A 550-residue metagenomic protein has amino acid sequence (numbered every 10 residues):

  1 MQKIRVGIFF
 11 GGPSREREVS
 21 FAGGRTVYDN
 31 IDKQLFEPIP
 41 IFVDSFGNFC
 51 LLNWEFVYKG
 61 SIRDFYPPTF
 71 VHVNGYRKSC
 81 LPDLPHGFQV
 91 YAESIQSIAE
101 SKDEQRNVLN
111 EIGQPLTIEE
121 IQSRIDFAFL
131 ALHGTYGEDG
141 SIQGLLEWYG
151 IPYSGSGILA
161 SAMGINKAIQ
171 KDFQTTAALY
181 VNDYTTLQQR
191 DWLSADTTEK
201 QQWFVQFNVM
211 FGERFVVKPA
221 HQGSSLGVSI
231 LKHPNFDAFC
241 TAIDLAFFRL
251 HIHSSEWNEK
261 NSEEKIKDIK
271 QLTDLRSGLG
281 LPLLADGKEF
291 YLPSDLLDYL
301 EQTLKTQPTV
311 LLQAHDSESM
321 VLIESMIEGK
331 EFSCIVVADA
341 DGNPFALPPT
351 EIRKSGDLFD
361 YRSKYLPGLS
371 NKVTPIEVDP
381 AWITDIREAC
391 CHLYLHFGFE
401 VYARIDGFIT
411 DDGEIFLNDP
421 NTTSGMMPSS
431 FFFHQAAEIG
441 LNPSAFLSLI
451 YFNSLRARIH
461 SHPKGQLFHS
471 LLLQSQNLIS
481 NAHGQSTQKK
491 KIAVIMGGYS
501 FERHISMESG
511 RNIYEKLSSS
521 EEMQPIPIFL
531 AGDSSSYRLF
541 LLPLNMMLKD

Functional and structural regions predicted by a protein language model:
M1-T176, L187-Q202, L449, N453-D550: ATP-binding N-terminal substructure of ATP-dependent carboxylate-amine bond-forming enzymes
D44-F46, H233, A338-N343, T410-G413 (+1 more regions): Short acidic-glycine loop/turn motifs at beta-strand connectors
C50-C80, L226, I230-K288, S535-D550: Internal, charge-rich low-complexity segments
L146, E324-S325, C334, Y394-M427 (+2 more regions): Conserved metal-phosphate-binding beta-hairpin within the catalytic cores of diverse ATP-dependent phosphoryl-transfer
T176-S225, S229: Rossmann-like NAD(P)H-binding beta-loop-alpha module
L187, V228-P234, V336-D339, T410 (+1 more regions): Short beta-strand-to-turn element immediately C-terminal to the catalytic PLP-Schiff-base lysine in fold type I
D237-V373, E377, E414-F416: Phosphate-binding site of ATP-dependent enzymes
T350-A403, F431-S475: Active-site "cap" helix and flanking loop/linker of ATP-utilizing ligase/carboxylase catalytic domains
